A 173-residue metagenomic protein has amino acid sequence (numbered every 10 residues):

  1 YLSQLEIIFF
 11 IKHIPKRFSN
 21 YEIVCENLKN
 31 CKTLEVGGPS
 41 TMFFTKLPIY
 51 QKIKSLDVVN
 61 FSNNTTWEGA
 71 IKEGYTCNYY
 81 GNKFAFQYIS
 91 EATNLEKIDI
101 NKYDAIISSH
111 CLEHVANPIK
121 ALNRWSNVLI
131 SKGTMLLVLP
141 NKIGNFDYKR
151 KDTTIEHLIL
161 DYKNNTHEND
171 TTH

Functional and structural regions predicted by a protein language model:
Y1-N30: Class I SAM-dependent methyltransferase Rossmann-like catalytic core, especially the SAM/SAH-binding loop
N27-L28, I100, L122: A short, aliphatic-rich alpha-helical micro-motif
C31-E96: Class I SAM-dependent methyltransferase SAM/SAH-binding core
M42-T45, T65-T66, V115, I143-K149: Short catalytic/ligand-binding loop motif for oxyanion handling, primarily in non-cytosolic enzymes, centered on
G69, T76-A92, I119-N127, S131-H173: S-adenosyl-L-methionine-dependent methyltransferase catalytic module, highlighting the catalytic core
I106-I107: Hydrophobic beta-strand segment of the Class I
H110-H114: A short His-aromatic
